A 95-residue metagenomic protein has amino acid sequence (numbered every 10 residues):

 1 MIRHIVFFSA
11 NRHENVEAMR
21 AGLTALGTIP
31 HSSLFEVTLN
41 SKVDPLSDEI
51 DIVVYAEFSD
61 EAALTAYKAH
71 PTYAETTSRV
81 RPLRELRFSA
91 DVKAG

Functional and structural regions predicted by a protein language model:
M1-I52, S59-A69, V92-G95: Short S/T/G/P-rich N-terminal loop/turn motif that feeds into the first structured element of a domain
E57-F58, L83: Conserved catalytic core of Hanks-type protein kinase domains
K68, T77-V80: Short, flexible helix/strand-to-coil boundary loops that buttress conserved ligand/catalytic motifs in alpha/beta
R79-G95: Charge-dense polyanion-binding interfaces
